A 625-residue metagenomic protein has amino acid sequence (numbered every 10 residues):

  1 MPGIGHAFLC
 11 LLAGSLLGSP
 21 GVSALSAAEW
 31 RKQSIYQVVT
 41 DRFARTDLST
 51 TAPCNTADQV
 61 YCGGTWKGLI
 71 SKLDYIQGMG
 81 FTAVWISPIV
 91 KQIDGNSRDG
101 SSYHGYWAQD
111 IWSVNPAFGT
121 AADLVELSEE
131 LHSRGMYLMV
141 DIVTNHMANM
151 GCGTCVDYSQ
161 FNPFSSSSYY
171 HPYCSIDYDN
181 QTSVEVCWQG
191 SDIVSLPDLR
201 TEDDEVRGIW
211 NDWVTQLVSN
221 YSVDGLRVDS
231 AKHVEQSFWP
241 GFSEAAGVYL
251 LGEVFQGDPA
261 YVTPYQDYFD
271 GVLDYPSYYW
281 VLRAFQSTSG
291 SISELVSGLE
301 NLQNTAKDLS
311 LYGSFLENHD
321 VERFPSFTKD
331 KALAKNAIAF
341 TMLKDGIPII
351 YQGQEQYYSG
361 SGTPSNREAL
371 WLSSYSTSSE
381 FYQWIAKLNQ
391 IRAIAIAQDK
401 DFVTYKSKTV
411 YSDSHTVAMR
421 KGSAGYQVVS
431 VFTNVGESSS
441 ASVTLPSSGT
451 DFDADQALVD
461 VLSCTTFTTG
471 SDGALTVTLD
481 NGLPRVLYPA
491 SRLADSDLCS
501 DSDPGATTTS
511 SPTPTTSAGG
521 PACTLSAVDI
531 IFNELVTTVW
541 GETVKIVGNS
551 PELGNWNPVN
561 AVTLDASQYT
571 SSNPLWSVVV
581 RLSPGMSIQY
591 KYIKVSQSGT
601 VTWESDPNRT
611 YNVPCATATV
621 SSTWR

Functional and structural regions predicted by a protein language model:
M1-A24: Fungal secretory targeting signals
G14, G18, S128, H132 (+7 more regions): Active-site-proximal helices and loops of the catalytic beta/alpha 8
A24, D503-L525: Fungal extracellular Ser/Thr-rich, low-complexity intrinsically disordered regions
A27-S34, V39-Y221, Q236-F255, P259-V262 (+1 more regions): Substrate-binding/active-site clefts of carbohydrate-active enzymes
S34-V39, A83-P88, G105, D110-S113 (+10 more regions): Structural recognition of the beta-strand scaffold that forms the well-ordered cores of secreted hydrolase catalytic
F43-A52, F324, W540-E542, L553-W556: Short, solvent-exposed loop/turn elements at domain surfaces
L483-R485, M586-Y590: Exposed beta-strand face motif in extracellular beta-rich ectodomains
T537-S587, V595-P614: Aromatic-rich carbohydrate-binding modules that target alpha-glucans
